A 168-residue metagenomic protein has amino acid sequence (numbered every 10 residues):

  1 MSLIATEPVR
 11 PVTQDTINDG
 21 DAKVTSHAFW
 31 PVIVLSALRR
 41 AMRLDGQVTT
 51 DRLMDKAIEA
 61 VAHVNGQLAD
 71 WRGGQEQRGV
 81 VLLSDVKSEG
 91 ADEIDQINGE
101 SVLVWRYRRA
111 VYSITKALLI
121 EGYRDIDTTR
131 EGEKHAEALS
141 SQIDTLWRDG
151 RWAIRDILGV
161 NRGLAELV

Functional and structural regions predicted by a protein language model:
S2-E89, I157-V168: Conserved short "hinge" loops at termini or chain/domain junctions
P11-D15, D92-E93, T145-R148: Short amphipathic alpha-helical surface micro-motifs
D21, S36-R39, R43, G90 (+5 more regions): A near-ubiquitous, low-amplitude feature marking generic local secondary-structure context
Q77-Y107: Short, exposed interaction segments that mediate macromolecular assembly or regulatory contacts
Q96-V168: Short loop/turn elements at secondary-structure junctions
